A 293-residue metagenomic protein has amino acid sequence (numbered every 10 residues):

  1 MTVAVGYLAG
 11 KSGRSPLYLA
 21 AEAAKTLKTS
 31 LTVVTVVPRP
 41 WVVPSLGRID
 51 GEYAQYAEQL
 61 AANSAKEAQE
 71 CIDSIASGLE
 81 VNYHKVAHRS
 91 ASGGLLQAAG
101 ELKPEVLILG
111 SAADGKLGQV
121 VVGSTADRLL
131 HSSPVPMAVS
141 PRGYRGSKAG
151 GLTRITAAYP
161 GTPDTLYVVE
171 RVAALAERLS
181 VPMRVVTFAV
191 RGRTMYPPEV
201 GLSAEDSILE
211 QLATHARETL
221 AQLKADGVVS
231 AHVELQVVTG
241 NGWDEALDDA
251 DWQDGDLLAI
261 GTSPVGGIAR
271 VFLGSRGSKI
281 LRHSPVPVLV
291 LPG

Functional and structural regions predicted by a protein language model:
M1-E52, T153-D206, A225-V228, H232-Q236: Small/aliphatic-rich secondary-structure junction motif
M1-S15, L79, V106-A112, D127-E170 (+3 more regions): Intrinsically disordered or low-complexity boundary/linker segments at protein termini and domain junctions
S12, K66, E70-L107, K224-L258: Structural beta-alpha unit
K25, G100-E101, H131, E177 (+2 more regions): Solvent-exposed polar/charged
G51-K66, S203-H215: A short acidic, glycine-rich active-site loop that binds or catalyzes chemistry on phosphate/adenosine moieties
V106-R128, L257-H283: Glycine-rich, Arg-bearing micro-motifs that act as flexible, cationic patches
